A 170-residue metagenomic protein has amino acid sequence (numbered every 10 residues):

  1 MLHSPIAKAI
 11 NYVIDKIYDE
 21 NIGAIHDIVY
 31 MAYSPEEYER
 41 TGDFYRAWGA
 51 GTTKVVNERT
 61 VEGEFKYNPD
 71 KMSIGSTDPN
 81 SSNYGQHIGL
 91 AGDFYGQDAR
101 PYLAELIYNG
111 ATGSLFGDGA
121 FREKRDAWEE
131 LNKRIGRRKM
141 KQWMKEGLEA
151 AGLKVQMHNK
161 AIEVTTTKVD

Functional and structural regions predicted by a protein language model:
M1-K71, Y84-D170: Short, Lys/Arg-rich flexible segments
G75-S76: Short, conserved beta-strand/beta-arch hydrophobic-aromatic motifs that form part of recognition grooves or interface
S81: Hydrophobic-ligand binding "helix-grip"
